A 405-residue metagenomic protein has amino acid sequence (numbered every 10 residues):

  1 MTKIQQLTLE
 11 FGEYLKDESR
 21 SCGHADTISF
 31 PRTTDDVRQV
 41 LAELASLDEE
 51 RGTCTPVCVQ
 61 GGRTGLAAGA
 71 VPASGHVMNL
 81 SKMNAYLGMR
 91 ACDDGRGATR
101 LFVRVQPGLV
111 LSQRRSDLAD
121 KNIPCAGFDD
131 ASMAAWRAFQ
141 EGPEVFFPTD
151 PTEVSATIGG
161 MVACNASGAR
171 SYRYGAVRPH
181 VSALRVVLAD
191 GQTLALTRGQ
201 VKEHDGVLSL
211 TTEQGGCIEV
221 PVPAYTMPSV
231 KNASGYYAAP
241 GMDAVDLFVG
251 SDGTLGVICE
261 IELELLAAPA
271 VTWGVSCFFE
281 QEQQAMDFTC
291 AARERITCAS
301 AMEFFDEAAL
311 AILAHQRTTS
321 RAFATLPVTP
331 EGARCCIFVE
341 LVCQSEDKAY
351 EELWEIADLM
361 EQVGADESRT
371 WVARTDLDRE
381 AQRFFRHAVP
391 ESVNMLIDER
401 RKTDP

Functional and structural regions predicted by a protein language model:
M1-T55, G62-L101, S116-D120, A126 (+3 more regions): N-terminal flexible segment immediately upstream of the FAD-binding catalytic core in FAD-dependent oxidoreductases
I4-F11, V249-S251, V257-P405: C-terminal substrate-recognition/cap domain of FAD-linked oxidoreductases
I28, V77, A183, S276-F278 (+1 more regions): Conserved hydrophobic/aromatic beta-strand scaffold that supports enzyme active sites
T34-V37, M83, L111, E282 (+1 more regions): Residues at or immediately preceding the N-termini of alpha-helices
V57-G61, F147-P148, M302: ATP-grasp fold ATP-binding core
Q60, N79, Q106, G159-M161 (+4 more regions): Short beta-strand segments
G61-T64, G199, F304-E307: Short, ordered loop/turn segments at secondary-structure junctions
L87-M89, G95, P107, L111-S112 (+2 more regions): FAD-binding subdomain of flavoenzyme oxidoreductases
